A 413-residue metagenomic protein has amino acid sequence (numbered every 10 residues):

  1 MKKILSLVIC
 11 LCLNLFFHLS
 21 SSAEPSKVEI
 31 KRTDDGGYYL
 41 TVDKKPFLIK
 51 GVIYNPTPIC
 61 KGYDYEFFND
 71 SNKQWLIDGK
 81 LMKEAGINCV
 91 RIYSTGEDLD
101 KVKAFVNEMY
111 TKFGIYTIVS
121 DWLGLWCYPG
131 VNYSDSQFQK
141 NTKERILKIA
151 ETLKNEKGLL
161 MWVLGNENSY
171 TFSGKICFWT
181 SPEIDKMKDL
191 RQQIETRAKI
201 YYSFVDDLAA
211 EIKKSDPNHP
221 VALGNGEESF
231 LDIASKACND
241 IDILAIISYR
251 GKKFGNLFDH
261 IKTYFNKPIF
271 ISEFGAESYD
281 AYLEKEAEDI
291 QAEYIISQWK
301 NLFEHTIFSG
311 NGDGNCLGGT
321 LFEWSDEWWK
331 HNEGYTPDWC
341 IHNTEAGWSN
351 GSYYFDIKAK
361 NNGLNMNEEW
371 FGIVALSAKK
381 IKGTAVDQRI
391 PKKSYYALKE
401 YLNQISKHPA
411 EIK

Functional and structural regions predicted by a protein language model:
M1-I4: Positively charged n-region of N-terminal signal peptides that target proteins for export
V8-F16: Bacterial N-terminal signal peptides
P25-S120, V131-Q139, K143, L147-T152 (+2 more regions): Active-site-adjacent substrate/metal-binding segments within catalytic domains of carbohydrate-active enzymes
K50-V52, V90-I92, T117-D121, L160-L164 (+4 more regions): Hydrophobic faces of well-ordered beta-strands that scaffold small-molecule active sites in alpha/beta enzyme cores
P58-S71, A85-G96, L123-N141, L190-Y201 (+3 more regions): The substrate-binding groove and active-site-proximal loops of carbohydrate-active enzymes, especially glycoside
R145-A198, A222-L223, N315-G318: Active-site groove signature of glycoside hydrolases
K186-E304, F308: Extracellular glycoside hydrolase catalytic/binding regions
F322-K413: Aromatic-rich peripheral "rim/lid" segments of glycoside hydrolase catalytic domains that contact and position glycan
